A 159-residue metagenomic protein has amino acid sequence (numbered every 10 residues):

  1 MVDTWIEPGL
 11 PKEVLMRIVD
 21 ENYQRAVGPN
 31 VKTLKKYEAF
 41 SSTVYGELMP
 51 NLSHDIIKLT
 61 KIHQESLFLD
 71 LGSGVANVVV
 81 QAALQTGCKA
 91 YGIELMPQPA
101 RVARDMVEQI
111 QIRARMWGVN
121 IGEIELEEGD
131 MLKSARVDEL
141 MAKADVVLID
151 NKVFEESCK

Functional and structural regions predicted by a protein language model:
M1-E65: S-adenosyl-L-methionine
Q64-G74: Conserved class I S-adenosyl-L-methionine
A76-V80: Glycine-rich SAM-binding Motif I of class I
K89-E94: Conserved SAM-binding motif I beta-strand of class I
Q98: Conserved Rossmann-like nucleotide-cofactor binding loop
R101-M141: S-adenosyl-L-methionine
D138-N151: Short SAM/SAH-binding signature in class I
F154-K159: A short, conserved alpha-helix within the catalytic core of class I
